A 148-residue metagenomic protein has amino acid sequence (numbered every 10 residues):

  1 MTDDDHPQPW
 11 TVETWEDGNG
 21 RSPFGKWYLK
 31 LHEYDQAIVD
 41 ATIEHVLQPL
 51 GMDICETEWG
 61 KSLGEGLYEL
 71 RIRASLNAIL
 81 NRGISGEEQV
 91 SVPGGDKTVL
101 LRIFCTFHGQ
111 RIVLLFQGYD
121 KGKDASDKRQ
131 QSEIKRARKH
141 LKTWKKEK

Functional and structural regions predicted by a protein language model:
M1-V99, D120-K148: Basic, Lys/Arg-enriched alpha-helical interface segments
L101-T106: Short, surface-exposed beta-strand/loop micro-motifs that present aromatic residues
F107-L115: Active-site beta-strand-loop-beta-strand hairpin of nuclease catalytic cores that positions key catalytic residues
